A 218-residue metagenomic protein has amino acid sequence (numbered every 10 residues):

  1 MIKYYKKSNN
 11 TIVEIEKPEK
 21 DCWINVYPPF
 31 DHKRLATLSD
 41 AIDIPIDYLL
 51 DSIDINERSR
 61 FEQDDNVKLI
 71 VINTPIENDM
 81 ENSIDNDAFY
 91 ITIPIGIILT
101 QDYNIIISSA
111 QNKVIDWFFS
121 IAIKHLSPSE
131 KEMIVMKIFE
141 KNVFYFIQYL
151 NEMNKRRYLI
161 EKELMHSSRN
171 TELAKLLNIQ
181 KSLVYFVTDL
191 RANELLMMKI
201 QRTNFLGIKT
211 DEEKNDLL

Functional and structural regions predicted by a protein language model:
M1-D216: Peripheral, non-transmembrane regulatory/ligand-interaction domains of membrane transport proteins
